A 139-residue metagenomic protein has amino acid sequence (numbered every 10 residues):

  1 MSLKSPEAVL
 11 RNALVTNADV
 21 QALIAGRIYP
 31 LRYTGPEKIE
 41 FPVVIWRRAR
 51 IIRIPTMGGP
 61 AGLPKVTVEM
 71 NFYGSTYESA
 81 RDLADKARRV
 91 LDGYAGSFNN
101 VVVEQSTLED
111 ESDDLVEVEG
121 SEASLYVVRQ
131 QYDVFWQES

Functional and structural regions predicted by a protein language model:
M1, G74, E119-E122: Charge-dense, low-complexity intrinsically disordered segments
M1-P60, E78, D82, Y94-E104: Small/polar-rich, solvent-exposed N-terminal microdomains that initiate assembly or binding
V43-V44, V68, S106, Q130: A broad, low-specificity signal marking well-ordered, structured residues that form hydrophobic/aromatic
M57-L63, S121-A123: Short, solvent-exposed beta-strand/turn "edge" segments of beta-rich domains on protein surfaces
G62-S75, A80, A87, Y126-W136: Oligomerization/assembly interface segments of phage tail-like spikes and tubes
R89-S139: Acidic-leaning, charged glycine-interspersed low-complexity segments
